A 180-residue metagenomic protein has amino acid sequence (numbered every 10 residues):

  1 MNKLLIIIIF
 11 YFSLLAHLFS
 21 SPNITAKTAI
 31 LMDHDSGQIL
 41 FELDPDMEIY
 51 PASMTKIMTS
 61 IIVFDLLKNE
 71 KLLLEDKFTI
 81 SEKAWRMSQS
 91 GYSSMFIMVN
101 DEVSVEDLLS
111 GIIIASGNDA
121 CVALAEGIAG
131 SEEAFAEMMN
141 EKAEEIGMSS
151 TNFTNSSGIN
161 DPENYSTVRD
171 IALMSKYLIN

Functional and structural regions predicted by a protein language model:
M1-L5: Positively charged n-region of N-terminal signal peptides that target proteins for export
I7-H17: Bacterial N-terminal signal peptides
L18-I179: Active-site-adjacent loops and short helices of periplasmic peptidoglycan-processing enzymes
